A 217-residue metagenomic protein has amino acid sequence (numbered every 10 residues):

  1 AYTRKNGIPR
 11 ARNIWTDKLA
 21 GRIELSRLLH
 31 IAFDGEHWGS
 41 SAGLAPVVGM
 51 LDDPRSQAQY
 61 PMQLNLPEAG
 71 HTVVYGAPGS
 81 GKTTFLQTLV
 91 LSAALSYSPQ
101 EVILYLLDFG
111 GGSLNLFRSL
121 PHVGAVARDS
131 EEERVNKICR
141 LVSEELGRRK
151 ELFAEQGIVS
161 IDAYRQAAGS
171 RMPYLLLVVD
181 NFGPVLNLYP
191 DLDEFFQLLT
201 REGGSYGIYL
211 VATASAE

Functional and structural regions predicted by a protein language model:
A1-V48: Long, low-complexity segments enriched in small/aliphatic residues
G35-V159, A167-E217: P-loop NTPase catalytic phosphate-binding loop
